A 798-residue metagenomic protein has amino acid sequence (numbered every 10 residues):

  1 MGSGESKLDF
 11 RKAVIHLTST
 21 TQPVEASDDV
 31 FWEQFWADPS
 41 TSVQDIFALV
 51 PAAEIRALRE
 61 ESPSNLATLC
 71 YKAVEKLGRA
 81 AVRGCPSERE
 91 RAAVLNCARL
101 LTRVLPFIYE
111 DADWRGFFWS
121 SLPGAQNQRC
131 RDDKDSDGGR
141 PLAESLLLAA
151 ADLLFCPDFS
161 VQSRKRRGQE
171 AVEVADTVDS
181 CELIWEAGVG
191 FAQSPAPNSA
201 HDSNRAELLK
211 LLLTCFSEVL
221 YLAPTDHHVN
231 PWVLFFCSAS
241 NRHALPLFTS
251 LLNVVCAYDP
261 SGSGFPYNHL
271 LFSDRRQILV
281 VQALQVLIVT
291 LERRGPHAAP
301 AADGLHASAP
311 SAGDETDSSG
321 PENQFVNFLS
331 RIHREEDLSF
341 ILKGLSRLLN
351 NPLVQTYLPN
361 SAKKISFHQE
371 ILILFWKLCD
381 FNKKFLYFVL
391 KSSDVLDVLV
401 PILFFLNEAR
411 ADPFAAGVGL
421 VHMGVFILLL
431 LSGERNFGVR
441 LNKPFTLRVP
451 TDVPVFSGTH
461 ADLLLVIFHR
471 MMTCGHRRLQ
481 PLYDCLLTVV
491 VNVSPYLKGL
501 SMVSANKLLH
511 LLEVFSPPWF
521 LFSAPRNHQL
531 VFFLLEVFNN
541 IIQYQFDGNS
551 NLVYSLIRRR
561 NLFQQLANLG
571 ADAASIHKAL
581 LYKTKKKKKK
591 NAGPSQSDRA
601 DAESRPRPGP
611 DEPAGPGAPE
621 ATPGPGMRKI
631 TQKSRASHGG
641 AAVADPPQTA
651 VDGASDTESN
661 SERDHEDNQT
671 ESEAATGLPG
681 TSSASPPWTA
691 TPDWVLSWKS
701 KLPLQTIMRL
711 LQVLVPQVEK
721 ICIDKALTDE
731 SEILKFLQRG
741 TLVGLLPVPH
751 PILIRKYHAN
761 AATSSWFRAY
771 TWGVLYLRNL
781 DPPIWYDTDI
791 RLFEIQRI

Functional and structural regions predicted by a protein language model:
M1, D226-N230, L486: Primarily eukaryotic
M1-G116, A690, W694-T728, E732-R739 (+1 more regions): N-terminal alpha-helical scaffolding segments that mark the starts of alpha-solenoid/helical-repeat architectures
A13-V14, F31-F35, I46, L77 (+12 more regions): Generic structural signal of hydrophobic/aromatic residues within well-ordered alpha-helices of folded domains
L17-T20, I55, D132-S136, V453-V455: Intrinsically disordered, low-complexity boundary segments flanking structured domains
F35, A80, G84-S87, K165 (+4 more regions): Positively charged, low-complexity intrinsically disordered regions
T41, E88-A98, T102-T451: Alpha-helical repeat/alpha-solenoid scaffolds of the HEAT/ARM/MIF4G superfamily and closely related elongated all-alpha
L403-N407, P413-I798: Eukaryotic scaffolding regions of large macromolecular assemblies
